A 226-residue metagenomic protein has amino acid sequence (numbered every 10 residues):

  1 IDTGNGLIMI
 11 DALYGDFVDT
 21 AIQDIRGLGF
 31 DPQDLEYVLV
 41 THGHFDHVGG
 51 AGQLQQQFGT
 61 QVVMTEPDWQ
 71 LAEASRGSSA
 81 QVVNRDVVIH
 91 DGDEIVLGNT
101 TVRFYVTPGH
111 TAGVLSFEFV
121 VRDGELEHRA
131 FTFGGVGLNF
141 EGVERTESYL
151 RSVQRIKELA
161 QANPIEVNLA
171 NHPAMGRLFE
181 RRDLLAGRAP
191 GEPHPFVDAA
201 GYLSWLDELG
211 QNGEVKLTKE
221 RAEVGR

Functional and structural regions predicted by a protein language model:
I1-L28, P32, S116-L138: Conserved beta-strand hairpin/beta-sheet module of binuclear metal-dependent hydrolase folds, prominently
G6, Q33-E36, Q57-Q61, T100-R103 (+2 more regions): Loop/turn elements at helix/coil->beta-strand transitions in domains of secreted/extracellular proteins
M9-F17, F30, G43-D46, V87 (+6 more regions): Extracytoplasmic/periplasmic, Sec-exported soluble proteins
I10-A12, L35-G43, V62-T65, V106-G109 (+2 more regions): Active-site neighborhood of phospho(di)ester-bond hydrolases with catalytic His/Asp-centered motifs
D16-V18, R26-E94, V197-A199, L206-L209: Active-site HxH/HxHxD metal-binding segment of metal-dependent hydrolases
F17, G43-G49, W69-A72, A112-L115 (+2 more regions): Active-site environment of divalent metal-dependent phosphoester hydrolases
Q56, E66-A112, F119, G134-G135 (+2 more regions): Metallo-beta-lactamase
G124, G135-R226: Accessory terminal helices/loops
